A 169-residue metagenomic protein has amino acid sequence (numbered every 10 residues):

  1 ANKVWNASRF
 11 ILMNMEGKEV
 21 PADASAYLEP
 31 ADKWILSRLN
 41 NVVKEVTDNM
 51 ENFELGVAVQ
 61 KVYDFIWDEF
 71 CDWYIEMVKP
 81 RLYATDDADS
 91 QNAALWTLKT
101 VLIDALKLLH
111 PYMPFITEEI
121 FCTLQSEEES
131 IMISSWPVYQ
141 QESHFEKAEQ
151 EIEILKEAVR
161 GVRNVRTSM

Functional and structural regions predicted by a protein language model:
N2-L12, P30-V42, Q60-R81: Core structural elements
S8, V159, R163-M169: Conserved NTP-handling cores and scaffolds of large molecular machines
I11, N49, W73-E76, L108-L109 (+1 more regions): Short alpha-helical functional segments enriched in proximate histidine and acidic residues
L12-M13, C122, T167: Charged, amphipathic alpha-helical interaction segments
G17-T47, E76-R160: Acidic, turn-prone loop/beta-hairpin segments
N40, E54, V62, I120 (+1 more regions): Long hydrophobic segments that form regular secondary structure
M50-V57: Short helix-adjacent coil turns
F53, F65, E69, W73 (+2 more regions): Residue-level signal for short amphipathic helical patches enriched in basic/charged and nearby hydrophobic residues
